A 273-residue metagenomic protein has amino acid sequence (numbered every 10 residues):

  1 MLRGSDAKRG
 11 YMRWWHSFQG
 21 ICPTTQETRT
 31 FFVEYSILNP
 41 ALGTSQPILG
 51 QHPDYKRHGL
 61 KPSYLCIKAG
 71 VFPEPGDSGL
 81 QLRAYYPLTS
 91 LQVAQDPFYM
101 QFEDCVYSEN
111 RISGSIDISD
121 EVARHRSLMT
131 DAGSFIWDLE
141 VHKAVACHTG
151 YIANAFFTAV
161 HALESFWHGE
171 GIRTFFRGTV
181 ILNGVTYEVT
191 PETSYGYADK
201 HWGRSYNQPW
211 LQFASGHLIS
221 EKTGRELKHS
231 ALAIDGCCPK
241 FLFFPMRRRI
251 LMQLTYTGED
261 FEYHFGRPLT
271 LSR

Functional and structural regions predicted by a protein language model:
M1-R273: Structured soluble/peripheral alpha/beta segments that form catalytic or ligand/cofactor-binding pockets
